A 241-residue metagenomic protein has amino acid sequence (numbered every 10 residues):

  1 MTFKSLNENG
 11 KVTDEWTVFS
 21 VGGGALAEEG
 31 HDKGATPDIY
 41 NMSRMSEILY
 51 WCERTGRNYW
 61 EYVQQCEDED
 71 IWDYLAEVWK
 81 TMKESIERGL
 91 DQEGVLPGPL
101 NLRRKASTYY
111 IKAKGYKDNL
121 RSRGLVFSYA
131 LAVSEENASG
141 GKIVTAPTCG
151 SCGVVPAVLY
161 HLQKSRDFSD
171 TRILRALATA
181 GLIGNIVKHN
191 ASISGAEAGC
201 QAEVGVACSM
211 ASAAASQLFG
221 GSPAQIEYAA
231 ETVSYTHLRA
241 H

Functional and structural regions predicted by a protein language model:
M1-K114: C-terminal regulatory domains involved in ligand/effector binding and gene-expression control
G10-K11, E135-A138, C208: Solvent-exposed alpha-helices and their adjacent loops that cap or buttress functional pockets in soluble metabolic
K83-N185, H189-G199: Accessory "access/gating" subregions that flank catalytic or transport cores
P156-K164, M210-F219: Short glycine/serine- and small hydrophobic-enriched flexible loop segments
L177-G181, A224-Y235: Active/binding-pocket-proximal capping segment
K188, S216-Y228: A transmembrane helix-and-boundary motif of multi-pass membrane transporters/channels
V204-V206: Aromatic-lined, polymer-binding surfaces characteristic of secreted/periplasmic polysaccharide-degrading enzymes
T236-H241: Conserved small/polar residues in nucleotide/adenosyl-binding loops
